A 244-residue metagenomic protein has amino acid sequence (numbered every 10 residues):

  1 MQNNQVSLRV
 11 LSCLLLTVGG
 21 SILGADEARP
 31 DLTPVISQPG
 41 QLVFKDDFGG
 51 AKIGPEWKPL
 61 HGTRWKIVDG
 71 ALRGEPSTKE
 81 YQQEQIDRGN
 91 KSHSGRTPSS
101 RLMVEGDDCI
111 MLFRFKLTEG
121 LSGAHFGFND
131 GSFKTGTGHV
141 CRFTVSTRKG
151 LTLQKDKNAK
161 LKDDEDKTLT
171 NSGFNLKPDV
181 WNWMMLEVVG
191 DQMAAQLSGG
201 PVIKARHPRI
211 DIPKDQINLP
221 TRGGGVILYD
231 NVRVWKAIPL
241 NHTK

Functional and structural regions predicted by a protein language model:
V10-S21: Bacterial N-terminal signal peptides
E27-H61, N241-K244: Extracellular carbohydrate-recognition regions
T33-P34, T97-M103, T170-L176, N218-L219: Beta-strand-rich interaction surfaces with strong enrichment in secreted/lumenal proteins
F48, F113, P178-P208: Carbohydrate-binding surfaces in secreted/extracellular proteins
I53-E84: Extracellular glycan-recognition surfaces and repeat-rich motifs
E80-N158: Secretory/extracellular carbohydrate-interaction modules and structurally similar beta-sandwich "look-alikes"
A159-W183: Short, aromatic/His-centered strand-loop micro-motif at the edge of beta-sheets
A205-D230: Flexible glycan-contacting loops in extracellular carbohydrate-active proteins
